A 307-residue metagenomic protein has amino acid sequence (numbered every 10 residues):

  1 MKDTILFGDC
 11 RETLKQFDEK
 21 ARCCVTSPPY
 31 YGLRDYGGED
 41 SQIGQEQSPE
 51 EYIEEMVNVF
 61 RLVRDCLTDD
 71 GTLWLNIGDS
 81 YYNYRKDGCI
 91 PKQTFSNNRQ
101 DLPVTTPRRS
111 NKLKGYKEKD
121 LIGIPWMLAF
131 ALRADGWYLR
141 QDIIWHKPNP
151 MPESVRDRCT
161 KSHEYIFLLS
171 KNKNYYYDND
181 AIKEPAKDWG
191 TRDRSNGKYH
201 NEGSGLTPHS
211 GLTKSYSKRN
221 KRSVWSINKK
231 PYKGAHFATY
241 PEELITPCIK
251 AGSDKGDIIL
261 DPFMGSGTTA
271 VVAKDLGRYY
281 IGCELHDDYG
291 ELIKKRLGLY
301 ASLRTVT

Functional and structural regions predicted by a protein language model:
M1-V306: Core catalytic lobe of class I
